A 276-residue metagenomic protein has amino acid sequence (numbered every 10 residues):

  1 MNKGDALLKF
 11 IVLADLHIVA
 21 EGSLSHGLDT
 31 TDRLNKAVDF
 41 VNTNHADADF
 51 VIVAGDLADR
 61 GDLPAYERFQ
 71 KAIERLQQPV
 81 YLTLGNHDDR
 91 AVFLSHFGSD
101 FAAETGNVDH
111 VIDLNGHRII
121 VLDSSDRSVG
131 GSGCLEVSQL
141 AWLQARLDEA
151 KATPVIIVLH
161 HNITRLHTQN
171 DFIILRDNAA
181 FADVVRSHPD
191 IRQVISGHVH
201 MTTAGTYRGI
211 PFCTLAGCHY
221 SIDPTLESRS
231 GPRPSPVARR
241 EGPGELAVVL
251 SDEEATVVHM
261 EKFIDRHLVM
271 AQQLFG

Functional and structural regions predicted by a protein language model:
M1-R68, L166: N-terminal active-site segment of His-dependent metallophosphoesterases
L7-A20, G116-D126, I156-V158, I210-A216 (+1 more regions): Active-site-proximal beta-strand elements of phosphoester/diester hydrolases
L13-A14, D49-D56, V80-N86, D123 (+3 more regions): Active-site neighborhood of phospho(di)ester-bond hydrolases with catalytic His/Asp-centered motifs
A14-N35, D59, R90-T105, R127-V137 (+3 more regions): Acidic/histidine-rich helix-loop elements that form or flank divalent-metal/phosphate-binding sites at the catalytic
H17-I18, D88-D89, S125-R127, N162-T164 (+3 more regions): Short, solvent-exposed loop/turn segments at secondary-structure junctions
L28, V184, T206-G276: Binuclear metal-dependent phosphoesterase catalytic core
A37-F50, S132-P211, A247, A255-T256 (+2 more regions): His/acidic metal-ligating clusters that form di-metal
L63-A145, E149, D177-D190, G205-R208 (+2 more regions): Extended active-site neighborhood of metal-dependent phosphoesterases/phosphodiesterases
